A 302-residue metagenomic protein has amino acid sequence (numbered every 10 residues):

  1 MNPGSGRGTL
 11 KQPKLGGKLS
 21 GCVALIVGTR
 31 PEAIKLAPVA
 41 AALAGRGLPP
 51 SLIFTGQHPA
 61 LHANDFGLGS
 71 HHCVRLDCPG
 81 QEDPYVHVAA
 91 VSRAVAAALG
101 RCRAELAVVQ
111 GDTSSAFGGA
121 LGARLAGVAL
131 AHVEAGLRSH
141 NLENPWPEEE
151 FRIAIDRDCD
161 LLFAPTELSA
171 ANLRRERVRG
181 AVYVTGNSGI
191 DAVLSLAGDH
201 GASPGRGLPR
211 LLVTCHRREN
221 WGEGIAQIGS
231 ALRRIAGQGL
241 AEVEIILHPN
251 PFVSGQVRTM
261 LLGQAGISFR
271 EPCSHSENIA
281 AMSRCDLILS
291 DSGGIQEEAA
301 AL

Functional and structural regions predicted by a protein language model:
N2, R7-G56: N-terminal subdomain of nucleotide-sugar transferases
K11, I53-A60, P79, R157-E223: A nucleotide-sugar donor-handling region in carbohydrate enzymes
C22-I26, A33-A42, C78-R177: Active-site and donor-binding regions of nucleotide-sugar-utilizing enzymes
V23-A33, V109-Q110, H216-A226, L287: Short, glycine-rich nucleotide/cofactor-binding loops
R46-A90, A94, A98: Conserved nucleotide-sugar phosphate-binding/catalytic loop shared by glycosyltransferases and other
Q57-F66, E82, H200-R284: Donor-nucleotide binding loops and adjacent catalytic segments primarily of GT-B fold Leloir glycosyltransferases
V109-Q110, H132-A135, L162, I279-L302: A donor-sugar binding/catalytic signature common to diverse glycosyltransferases and related nucleotide-sugar
